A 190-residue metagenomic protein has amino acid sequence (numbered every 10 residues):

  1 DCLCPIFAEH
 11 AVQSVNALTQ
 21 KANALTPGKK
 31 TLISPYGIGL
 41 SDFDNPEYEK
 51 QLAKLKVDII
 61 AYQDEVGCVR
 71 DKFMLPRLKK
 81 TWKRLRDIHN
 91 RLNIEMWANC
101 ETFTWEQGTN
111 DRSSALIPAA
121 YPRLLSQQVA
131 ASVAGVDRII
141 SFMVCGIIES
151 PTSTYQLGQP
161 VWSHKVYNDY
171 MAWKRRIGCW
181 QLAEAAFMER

Functional and structural regions predicted by a protein language model:
D1-F7, A17, A22-K30: Active-site mouth of glycoside hydrolases
D1-P5, Y48-E49, A131, R190: Generic low-polarity alpha-helical segments
D1-V12, L32-P35, L55-V66, I140: Active-site groove signature of glycoside hydrolases
F7-Q13, Y36-N45, G67-K80, W105-G108 (+2 more regions): Acidic-and-aromatic substrate-binding clefts and catalytic sites of carbohydrate-active enzymes
V12-Q20, E49, K79-R86, L124-V129: Generic structural signal for well-ordered alpha-helices, preferentially at hydrophobic/aromatic core positions
A24, K30, F43-K54, Y62-N110 (+2 more regions): Glycoside hydrolase catalytic-domain groove-lining segments
A53-L55, S132-V133: Flexible, charged surface loops at secondary-structure boundaries
D64, E95-E189: Substrate-binding cleft of secreted/luminal carbohydrate-active enzymes
